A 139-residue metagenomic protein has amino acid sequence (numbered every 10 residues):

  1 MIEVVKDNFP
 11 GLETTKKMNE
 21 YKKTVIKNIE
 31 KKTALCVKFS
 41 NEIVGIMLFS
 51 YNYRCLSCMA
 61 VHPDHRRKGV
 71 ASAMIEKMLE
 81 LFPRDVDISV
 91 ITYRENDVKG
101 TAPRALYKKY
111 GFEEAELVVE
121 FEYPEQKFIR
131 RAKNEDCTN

Functional and structural regions predicted by a protein language model:
M1-C58, H62-D64, I75, L81: Acetyl-CoA-dependent GNAT
K38-S40, I129-K133: Active-site beta-strand termini and strand-to-loop segments that position acidic
M59-V70, Y93-N96: A short, internal acetyl-CoA/4′-phosphopantetheine-binding micro-motif in the GNAT/acyltransferase core
R67-K68, I75, G100-P103, L117-K127: Short glycine/proline-centered loop/turn elements that form peptide/ligand docking sites
S72, E95-E116: Conserved active-site alpha-helix within GNAT-family acetyltransferase domains
F82-N96: Conserved GNAT acetyl-CoA-binding A-motif
K133-N139: Short, charged/polar, Gly/Pro-enriched secondary-structure boundary elements
